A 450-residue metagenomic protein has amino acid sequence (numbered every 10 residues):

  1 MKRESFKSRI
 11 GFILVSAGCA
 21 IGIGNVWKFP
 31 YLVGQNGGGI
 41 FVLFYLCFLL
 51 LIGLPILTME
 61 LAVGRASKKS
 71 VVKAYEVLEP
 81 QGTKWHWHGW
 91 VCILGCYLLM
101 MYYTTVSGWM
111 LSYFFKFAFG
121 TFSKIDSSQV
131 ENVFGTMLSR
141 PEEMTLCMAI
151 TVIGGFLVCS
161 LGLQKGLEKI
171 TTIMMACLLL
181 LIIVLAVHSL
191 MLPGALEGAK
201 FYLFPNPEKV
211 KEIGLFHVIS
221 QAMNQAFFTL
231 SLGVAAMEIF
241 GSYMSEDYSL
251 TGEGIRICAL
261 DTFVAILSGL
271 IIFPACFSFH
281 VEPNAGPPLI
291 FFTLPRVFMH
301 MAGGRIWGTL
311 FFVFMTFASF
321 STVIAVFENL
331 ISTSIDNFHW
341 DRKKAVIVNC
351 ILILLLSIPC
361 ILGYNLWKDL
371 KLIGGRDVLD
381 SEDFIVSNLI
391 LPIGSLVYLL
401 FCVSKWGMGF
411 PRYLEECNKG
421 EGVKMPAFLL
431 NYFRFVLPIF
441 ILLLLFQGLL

Functional and structural regions predicted by a protein language model:
M1-W27, I56-L61, R65-W87, S245-S249 (+1 more regions): Membrane-interface "cap" regions at the ends of multi-pass membrane proteins
K2-F6, E168, T172-F320, I324 (+1 more regions): Membrane-embedded translocation segments of transport machinery
R3-E4, L32-N36, A66-V91, T104-Q164 (+5 more regions): Inter-helical loop and helix-membrane interface segments of multi-pass membrane transporters/permeases
S5, G11-I13, C19, T145-L146 (+5 more regions): Loop-to-transmembrane helix boundary motifs in multi-pass membrane proteins
S5-S16, F41-F44, T83-Y97, T145-T151 (+6 more regions): Select transmembrane alpha-helical segments in multipass membrane proteins
G11-F48, A235-G241, T251-I255, A259-L260 (+1 more regions): Transmembrane helix-boundary motif of multi-pass solute transporters/channels
S319-A325, V346-Y364, D380-L414: Hydrophobic alpha-helical segments of multi-pass membrane transport proteins
L372, R376-L400, G422-L450: A generic transmembrane alpha-helix motif of multi-pass inner-membrane proteins
